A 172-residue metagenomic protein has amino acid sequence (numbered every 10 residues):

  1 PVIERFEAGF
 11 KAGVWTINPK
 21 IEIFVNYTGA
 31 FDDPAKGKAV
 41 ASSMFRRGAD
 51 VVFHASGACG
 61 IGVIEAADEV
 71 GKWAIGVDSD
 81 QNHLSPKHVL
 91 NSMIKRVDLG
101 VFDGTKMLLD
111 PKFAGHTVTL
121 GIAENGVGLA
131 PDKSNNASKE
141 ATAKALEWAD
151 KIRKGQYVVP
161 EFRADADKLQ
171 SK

Functional and structural regions predicted by a protein language model:
P1-K172: A residue-level marker of the well-folded mature domains of exported/periplasmic proteins
